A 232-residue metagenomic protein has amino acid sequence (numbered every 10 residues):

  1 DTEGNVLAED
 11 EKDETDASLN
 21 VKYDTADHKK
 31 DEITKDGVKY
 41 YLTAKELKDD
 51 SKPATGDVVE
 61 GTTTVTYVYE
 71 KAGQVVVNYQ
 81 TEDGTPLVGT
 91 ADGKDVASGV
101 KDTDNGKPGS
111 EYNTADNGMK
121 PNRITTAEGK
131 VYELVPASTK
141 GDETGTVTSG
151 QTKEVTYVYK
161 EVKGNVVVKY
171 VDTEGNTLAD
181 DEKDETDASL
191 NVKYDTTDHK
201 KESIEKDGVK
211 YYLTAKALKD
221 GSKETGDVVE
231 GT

Functional and structural regions predicted by a protein language model:
D1-N5, N78-L87, K169-L178: Structural motif
V6-E9, L19, A54: Intrinsically disordered, low-complexity tandem-repeat regions
L7-D13, P86-D92, V96, T177-D184: Local beta-strand/beta-hairpin segments that build beta-sheet-rich folds
D16-A26, V59-T62, K94-N113, S149-T152 (+2 more regions): Solvent-exposed, conformationally flexible loop/turn segments
V21-A54, K107-E143, Y194-T232: Surface-exposed interfaces of beta-sheet-rich extracellular modules
K52, D83, T148-S149, E174-D180 (+1 more regions): Elongated, non-catalytic scaffold/linker segments and compositionally distinctive motifs
T55-Y79, T144-V171, D227-T232: Conserved "repeat-terminator" motif of extracellular CCP/Sushi domains
